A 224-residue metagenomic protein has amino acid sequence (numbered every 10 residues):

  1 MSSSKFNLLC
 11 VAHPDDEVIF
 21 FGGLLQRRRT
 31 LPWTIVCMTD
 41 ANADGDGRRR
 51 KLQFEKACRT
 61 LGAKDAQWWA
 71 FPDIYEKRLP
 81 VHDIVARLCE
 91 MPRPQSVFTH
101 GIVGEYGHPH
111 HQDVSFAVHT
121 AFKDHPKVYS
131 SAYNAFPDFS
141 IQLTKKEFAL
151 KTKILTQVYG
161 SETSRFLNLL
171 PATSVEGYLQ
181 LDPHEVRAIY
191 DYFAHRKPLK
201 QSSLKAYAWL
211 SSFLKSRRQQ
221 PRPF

Functional and structural regions predicted by a protein language model:
M1-L8, D65, K77-F224: Metal-dependent de-N-acetylase/amidase catalytic core
M1-R93, T120-K123, F213: Active-site rim/loop-helix segments in enzyme catalytic domains that contact anionic ligands
